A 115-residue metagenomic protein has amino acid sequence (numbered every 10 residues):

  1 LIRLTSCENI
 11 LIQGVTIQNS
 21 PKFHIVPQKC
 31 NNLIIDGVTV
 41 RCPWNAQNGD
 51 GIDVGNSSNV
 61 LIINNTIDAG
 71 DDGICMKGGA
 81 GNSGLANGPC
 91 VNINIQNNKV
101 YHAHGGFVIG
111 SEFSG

Functional and structural regions predicted by a protein language model:
L1-G115: Extracellular/periplasmic carbohydrate-active domains that bind, remodel, or depolymerize complex polysaccharides
